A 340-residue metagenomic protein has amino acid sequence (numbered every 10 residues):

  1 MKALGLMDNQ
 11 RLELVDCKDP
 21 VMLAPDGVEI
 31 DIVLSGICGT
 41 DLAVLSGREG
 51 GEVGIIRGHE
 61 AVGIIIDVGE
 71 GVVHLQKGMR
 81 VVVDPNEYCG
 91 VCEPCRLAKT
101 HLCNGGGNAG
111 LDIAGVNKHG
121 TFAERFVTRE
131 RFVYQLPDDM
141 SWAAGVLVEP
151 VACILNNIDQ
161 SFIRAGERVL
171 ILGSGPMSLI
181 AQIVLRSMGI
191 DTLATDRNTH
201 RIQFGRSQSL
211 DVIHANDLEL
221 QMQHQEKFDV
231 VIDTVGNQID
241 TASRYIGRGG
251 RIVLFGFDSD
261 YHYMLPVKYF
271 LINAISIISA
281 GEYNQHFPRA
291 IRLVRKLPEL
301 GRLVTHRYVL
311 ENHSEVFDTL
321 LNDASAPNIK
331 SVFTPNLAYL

Functional and structural regions predicted by a protein language model:
M1, N284, P288-L340: C-terminal hydrophobic helical "lid"/dimerization subdomain of Rossmann-like NAD(P)H-dependent oxidoreductases
M22-S35, R48-R96, P137-D139: Glycine-rich beta-strand-centered segment in the early N-terminal region that forms part of a ligand/cofactor-binding
R80, R168, G250-R251, S276: Short glycine-centered segments of the SAM/dcSAM-binding site in methyltransferase folds
V91-L172: NAD(P)H dinucleotide-binding glycine-rich loop of Rossmann-like/cofactor-binding domains, especially the beta1-alpha1
M140-L218: Mid-domain Rossmann-like dinucleotide-binding core that forms the NAD(H)/NADP(H) cofactor-binding site
S161, Q203, S207-A274, Y339-L340: Glycine-rich cofactor phosphate-binding loops and adjacent beta1-alpha1 units of small-molecule cofactor enzyme domains
T195, F255, A280: The conserved SAM/SAH-binding core of class I Rossmann-like methyltransferase domains, concentrating on the hydrophobic
N198, D258, Y283: Residues in the short beta-alpha loop(s) of Rossmann-like NAD(P)-binding domains
